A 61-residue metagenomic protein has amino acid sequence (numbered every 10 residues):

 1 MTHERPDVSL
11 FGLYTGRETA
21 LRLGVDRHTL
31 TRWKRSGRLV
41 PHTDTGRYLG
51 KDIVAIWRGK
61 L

Functional and structural regions predicted by a protein language model:
T2-R32: Polyanion-binding surface elements
L13-E18, R38-L61: Short helix-start
